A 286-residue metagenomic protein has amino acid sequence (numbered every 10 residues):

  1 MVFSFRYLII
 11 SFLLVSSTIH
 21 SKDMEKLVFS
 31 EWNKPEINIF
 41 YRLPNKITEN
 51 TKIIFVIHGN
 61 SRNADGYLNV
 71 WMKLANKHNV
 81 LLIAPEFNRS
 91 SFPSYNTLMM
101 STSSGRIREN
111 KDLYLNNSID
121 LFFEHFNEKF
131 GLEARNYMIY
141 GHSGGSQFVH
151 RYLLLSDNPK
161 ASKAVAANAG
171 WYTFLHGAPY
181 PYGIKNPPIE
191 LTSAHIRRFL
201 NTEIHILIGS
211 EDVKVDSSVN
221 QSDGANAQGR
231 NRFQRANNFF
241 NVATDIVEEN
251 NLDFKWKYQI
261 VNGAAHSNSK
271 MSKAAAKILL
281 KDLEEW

Functional and structural regions predicted by a protein language model:
S16-T18: N-terminal signal peptide c-region/cleavage motif recognized by signal peptidases
L27-L43, N50-N136: Serine-hydrolase catalytic machinery in alpha/beta-hydrolase-like enzymes
N136-M138, K163: Residue in the alpha/beta-hydrolase core beta-strand immediately N-terminal to the catalytic nucleophile
I139-G141, G145: Gly/Ala-rich beta-loop-alpha elbow adjacent to hydrolase catalytic centers
S146-D157, A275: Short glycine-enriched nucleophile-adjacent loop and the immediately C-terminal alpha-helix near the catalytic center
S162-V165, A169-E248: The feature captures the conserved acid-bearing segment of alpha/beta-hydrolase catalytic domains
N237-W286: C-terminal catalytic histidine-bearing segment of alpha/beta-hydrolase fold enzymes
